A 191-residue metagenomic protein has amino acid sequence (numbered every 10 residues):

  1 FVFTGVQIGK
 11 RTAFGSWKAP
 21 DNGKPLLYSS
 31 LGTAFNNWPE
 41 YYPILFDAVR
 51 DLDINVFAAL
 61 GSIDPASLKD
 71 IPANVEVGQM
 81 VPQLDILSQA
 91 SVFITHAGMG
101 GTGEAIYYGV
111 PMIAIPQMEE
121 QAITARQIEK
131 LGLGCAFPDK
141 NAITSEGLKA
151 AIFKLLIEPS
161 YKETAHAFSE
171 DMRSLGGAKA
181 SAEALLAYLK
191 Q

Functional and structural regions predicted by a protein language model:
F1-L26, L31-A34, G61-P65: A nucleotide-sugar donor-handling region in carbohydrate enzymes
I8, D21, Y28, L45 (+1 more regions): Nucleotide-activated sugar donor-binding and catalytic core shared by glycosyltransferases and related lipid-linked
A34-F35, D171: Short strand->helix junction
W38-E40, E104: Glycine/threonine-rich flexible loop motifs
E40-I54: Short hydrophobic signal-anchor/transmembrane segments that target glycosyltransferases and glycosylation machinery
I54-N55, P82: Generic C-terminus detector
N55-G61: Short internal beta-strands
